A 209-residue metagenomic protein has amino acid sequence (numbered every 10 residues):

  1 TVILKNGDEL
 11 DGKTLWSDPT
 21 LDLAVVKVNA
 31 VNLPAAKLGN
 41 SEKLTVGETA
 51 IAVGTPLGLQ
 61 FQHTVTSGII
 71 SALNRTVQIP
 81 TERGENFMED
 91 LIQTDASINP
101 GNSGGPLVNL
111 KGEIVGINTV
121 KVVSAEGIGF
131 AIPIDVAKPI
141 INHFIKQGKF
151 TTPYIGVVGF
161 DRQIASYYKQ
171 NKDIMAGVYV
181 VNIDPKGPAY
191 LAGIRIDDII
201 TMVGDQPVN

Functional and structural regions predicted by a protein language model:
T1-K169, I174-A176, V181-P185: Serine-dependent protease modules
A189-N209: Conserved PDZ fold ligand-binding element
